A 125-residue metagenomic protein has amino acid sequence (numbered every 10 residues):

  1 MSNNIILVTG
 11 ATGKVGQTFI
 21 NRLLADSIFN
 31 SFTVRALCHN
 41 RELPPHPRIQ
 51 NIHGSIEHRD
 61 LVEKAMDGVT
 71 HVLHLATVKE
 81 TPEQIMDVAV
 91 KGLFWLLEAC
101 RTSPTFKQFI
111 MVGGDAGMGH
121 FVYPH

Functional and structural regions predicted by a protein language model:
N3-F29: N-terminal Rossmann NAD(P)H-binding glycine-rich loop of SDR-like oxidoreductase domains
I5, S31-V34, Q108: Residues at the starts of beta-strands that form the adenosine-phosphate
T9, L37, V72-A76, F109-D115: SDR active-site strand-loop-helix element
Q17-F19, H46, E83-Q84, H120-Y123: Short glycine-/acidic-enriched loop or helix-start segments at secondary-structure transitions that form or flank
L24-S31, A99-P104: Alpha-helix termini
I28-N40: Conserved glycine-rich Rossmann-like NAD(P)H-binding loop of the short-chain dehydrogenase/reductase
E42-I49, H53-K91, W95: NAD(P)H-binding glycine-rich loop region in Rossmannoid oxidoreductase-like domains and their noncatalytic homologs
K91, W95-H125: Conserved Rossmann-fold NAD(P)-dependent oxidoreductase catalytic core, especially the SDR/UDP-sugar
